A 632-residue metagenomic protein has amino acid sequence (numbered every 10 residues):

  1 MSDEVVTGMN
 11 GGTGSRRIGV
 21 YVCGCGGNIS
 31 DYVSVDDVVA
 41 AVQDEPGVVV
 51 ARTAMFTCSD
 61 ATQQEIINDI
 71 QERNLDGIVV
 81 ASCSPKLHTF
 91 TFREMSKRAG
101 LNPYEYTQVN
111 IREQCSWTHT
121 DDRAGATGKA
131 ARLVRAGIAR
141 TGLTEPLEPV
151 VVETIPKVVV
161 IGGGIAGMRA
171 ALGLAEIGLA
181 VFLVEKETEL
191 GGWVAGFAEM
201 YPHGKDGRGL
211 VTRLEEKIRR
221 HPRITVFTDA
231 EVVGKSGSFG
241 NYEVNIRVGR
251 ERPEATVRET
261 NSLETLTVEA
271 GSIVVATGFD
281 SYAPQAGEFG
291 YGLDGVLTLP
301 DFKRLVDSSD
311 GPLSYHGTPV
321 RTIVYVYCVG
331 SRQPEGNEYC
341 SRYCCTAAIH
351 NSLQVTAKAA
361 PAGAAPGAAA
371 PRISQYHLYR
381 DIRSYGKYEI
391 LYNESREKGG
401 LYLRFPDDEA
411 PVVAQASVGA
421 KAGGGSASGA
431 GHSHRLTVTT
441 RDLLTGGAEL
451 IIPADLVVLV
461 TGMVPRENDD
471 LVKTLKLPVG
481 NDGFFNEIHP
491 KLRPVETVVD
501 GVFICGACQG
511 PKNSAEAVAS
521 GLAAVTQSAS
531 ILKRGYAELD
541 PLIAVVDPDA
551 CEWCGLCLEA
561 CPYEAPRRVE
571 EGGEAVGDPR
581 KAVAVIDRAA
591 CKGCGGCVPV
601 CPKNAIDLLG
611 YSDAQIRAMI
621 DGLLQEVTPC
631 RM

Functional and structural regions predicted by a protein language model:
S2-M632: Residues forming the flavin
